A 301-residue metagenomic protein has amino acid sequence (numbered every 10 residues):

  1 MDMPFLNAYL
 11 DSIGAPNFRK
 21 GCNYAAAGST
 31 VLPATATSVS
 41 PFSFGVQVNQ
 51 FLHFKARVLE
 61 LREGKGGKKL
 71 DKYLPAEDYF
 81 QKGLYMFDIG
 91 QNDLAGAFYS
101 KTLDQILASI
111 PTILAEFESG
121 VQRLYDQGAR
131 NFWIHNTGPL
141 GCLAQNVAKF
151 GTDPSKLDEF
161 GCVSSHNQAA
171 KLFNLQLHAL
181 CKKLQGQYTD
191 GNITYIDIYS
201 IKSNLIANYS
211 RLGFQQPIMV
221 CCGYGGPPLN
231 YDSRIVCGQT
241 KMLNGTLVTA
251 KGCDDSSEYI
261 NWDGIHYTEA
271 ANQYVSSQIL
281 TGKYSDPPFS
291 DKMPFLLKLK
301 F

Functional and structural regions predicted by a protein language model:
M1-P111, A115, S119: Conserved SGNH/GDSL esterase-like catalytic core that processes O-acyl groups on lipids and polysaccharides
K20-A26, G83-D88, Y125, N131-N136 (+2 more regions): Structural recognition of the beta-strand scaffold that forms the well-ordered cores of secreted hydrolase catalytic
G28-V31, G90-L94, G120-R123, Q127 (+5 more regions): Conserved beta-strand elements of beta-rich interaction domains across eukaryotes, especially beta-propellers
A36-V39, A97-T102, Q145-A148, A207-S210 (+1 more regions): Short coil/turn segments at secondary-structure boundaries
V48, L114, E118-V121, N174 (+3 more regions): Extracytoplasmic/secreted envelope proteins and their assembly/folding machinery, especially bacterial periplasmic
S119-R130, L172-I193: A structural motif corresponding to the C-terminal end of an alpha-helix and its immediate exit/capping segment
P139-S164, Q168, K183-G186, D190-I265 (+1 more regions): Mobile gating loops/cap/lid regions near enzyme active sites that modulate substrate access
A270-F301: C-terminal helix/juxtamembrane-tail motif
